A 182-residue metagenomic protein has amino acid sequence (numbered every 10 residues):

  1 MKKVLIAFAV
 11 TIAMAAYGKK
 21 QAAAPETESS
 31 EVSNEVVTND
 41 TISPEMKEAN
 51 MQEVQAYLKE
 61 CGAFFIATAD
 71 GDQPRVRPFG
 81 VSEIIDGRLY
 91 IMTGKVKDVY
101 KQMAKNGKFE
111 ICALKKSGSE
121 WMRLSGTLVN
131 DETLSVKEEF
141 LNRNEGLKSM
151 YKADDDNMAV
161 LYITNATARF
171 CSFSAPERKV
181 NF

Functional and structural regions predicted by a protein language model:
M1-E28: Bacterial Sec-dependent N-terminal signal peptides
K20-M46, R123-F182: Charged, gly/pro-rich active-site loop segments
K47-A56: Short, basic/aromatic recognition patches
A56-G71, F109-A113: A short, Trp-centered hydrophobic/proline-enriched beta-strand micro-motif
A63-I91: N-terminal leader/targeting helix
D70, K95, K115, L128 (+1 more regions): A mature extracytoplasmic/lumenal domain signature
S82-G118: A short mixed-secondary-structure module that forms the rim of ligand-binding clefts
